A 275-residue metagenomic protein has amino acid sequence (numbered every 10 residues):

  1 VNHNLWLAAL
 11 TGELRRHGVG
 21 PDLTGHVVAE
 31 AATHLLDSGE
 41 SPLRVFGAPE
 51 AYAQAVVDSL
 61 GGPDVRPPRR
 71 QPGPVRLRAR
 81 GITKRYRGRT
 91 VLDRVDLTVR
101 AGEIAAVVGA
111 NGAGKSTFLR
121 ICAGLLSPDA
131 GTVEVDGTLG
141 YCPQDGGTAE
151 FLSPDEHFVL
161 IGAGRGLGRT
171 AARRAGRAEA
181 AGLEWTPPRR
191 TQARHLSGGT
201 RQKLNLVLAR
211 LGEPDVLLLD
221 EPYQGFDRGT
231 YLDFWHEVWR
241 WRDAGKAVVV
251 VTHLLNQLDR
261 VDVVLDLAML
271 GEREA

Functional and structural regions predicted by a protein language model:
V108-A110: The feature captures the beta-strand-to-loop junction immediately N-terminal to the Walker
A123: Helix-to-loop junction immediately C-terminal to a conserved catalytic motif
E150-R165: Q-loop/switch helix immediately C-terminal to the Walker
V159, A171-P188: Conserved ABC ATPase "signature" region
Q192-G199: Conserved ABC ATPase signature
L217-E221: Catalytic Walker B motif of ABC-type/P-loop ATPase nucleotide-binding domains
